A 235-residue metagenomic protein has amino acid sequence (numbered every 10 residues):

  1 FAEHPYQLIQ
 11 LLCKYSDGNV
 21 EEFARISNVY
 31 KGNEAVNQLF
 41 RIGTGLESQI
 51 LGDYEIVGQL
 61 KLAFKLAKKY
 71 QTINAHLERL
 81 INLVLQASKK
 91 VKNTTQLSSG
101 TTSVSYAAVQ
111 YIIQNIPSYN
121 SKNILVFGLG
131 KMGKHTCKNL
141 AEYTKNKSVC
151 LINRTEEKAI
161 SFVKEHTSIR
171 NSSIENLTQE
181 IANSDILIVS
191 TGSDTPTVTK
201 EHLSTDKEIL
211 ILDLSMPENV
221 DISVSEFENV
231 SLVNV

Functional and structural regions predicted by a protein language model:
F1-E3: Short hydrophobic/aromatic beta-strand micro-patches that form the beta-sheet surface supporting nucleotide- or nucleic
P5-G18: Short amphipathic alpha-helices in soluble, non-transmembrane regions that often serve as interface/regulatory elements
L8-L11, T136, F162: Hydrophobic side chains in well-ordered alpha-helices
E22-Y119: Glycine/serine-rich phosphate-binding loop and adjoining beta1-alpha1 elements at the start of nucleotide-handling
V84, G100-S105, V109-A141, C150-R154 (+1 more regions): Glycine-rich adenosine-cofactor-binding loop
I116-Y119, E142-T144, Q179-I181, S204: Solvent-exposed alpha-helices and their adjacent loops that cap or buttress functional pockets in soluble metabolic
E142-S148, S168, E208: Conserved S-adenosyl-L-methionine
K164-V235: Rossmann-like adenosine-cofactor binding region
